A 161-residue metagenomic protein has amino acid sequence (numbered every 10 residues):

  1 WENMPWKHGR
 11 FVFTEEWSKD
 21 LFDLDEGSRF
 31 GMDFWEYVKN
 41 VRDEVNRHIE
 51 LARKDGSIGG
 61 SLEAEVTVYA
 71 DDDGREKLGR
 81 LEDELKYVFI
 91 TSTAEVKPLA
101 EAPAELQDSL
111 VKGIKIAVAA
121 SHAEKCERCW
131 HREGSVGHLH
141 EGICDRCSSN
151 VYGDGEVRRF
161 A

Functional and structural regions predicted by a protein language model:
W1-G79, K97, A102-A104, D108-A117 (+3 more regions): Acidic, turn-prone loop/beta-hairpin segments
E82-A100: A glycine-rich helix N-cap at a beta->alpha junction
V118-A119, E127: Negatively charged, Asp/Glu-rich surface segments that serve as flexible interaction/assembly modules
S121-E124, L139: Flanking scaffold residues of small Cys/His-coordinated metal-binding clusters
C126-C129, C144-C147: Short cysteine-rich clusters marking metal-coordination/redox-active sites
H131-G137, Y152: Short functional micro-motifs and their immediate structural scaffolds
